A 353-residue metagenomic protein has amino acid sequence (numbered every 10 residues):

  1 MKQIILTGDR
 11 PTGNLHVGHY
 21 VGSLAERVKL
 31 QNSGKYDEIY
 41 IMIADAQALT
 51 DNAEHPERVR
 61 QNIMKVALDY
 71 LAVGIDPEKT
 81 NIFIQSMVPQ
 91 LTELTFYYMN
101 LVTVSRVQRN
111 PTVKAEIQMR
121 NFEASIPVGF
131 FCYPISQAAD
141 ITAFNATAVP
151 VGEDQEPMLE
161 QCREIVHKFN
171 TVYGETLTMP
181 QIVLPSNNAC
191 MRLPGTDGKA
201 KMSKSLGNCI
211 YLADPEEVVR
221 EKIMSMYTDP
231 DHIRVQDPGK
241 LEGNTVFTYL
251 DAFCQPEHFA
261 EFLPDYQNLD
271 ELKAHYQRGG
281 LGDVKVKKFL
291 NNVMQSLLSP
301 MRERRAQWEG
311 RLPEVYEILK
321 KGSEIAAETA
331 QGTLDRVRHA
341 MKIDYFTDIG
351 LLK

Functional and structural regions predicted by a protein language model:
M1-Q3, F346-T347: Extreme N-terminus of proteins, especially the signal/transit-peptide cleavage junction and the first residues
K2-A139, E257, S296, R305-A306: N-terminal Rossmann-like or analogous alpha/beta NTP/dinucleotide-binding catalytic cores that position adenine
P11, V149-P150, N208: A generic structural motif
V113-A115, M119-F169, Y173, P194-G195: Internal, conserved structured core segments that host functional sites
P157, R163-K353: Conserved nucleotide- and phosphate/pyrophosphate-binding catalytic cores in adenylate/nucleotidyl-handling enzymes
